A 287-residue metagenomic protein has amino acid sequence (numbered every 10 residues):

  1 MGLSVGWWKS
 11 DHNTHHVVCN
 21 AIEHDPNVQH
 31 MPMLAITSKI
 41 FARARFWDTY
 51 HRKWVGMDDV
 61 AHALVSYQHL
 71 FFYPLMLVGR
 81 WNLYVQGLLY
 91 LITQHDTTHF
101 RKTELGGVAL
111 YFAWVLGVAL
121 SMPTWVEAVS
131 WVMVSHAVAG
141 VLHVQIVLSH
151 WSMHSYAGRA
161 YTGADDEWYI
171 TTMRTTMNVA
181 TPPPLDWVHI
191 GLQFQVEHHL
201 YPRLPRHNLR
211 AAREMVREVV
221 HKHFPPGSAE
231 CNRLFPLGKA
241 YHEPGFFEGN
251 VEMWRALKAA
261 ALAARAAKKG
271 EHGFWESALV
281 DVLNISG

Functional and structural regions predicted by a protein language model:
M1, S66-L83, T97-I146, N284-G287: Alpha-helical bilayer-embedded segments of polytopic membrane proteins, i.e., transmembrane/intramembrane helices
M1-Q94, Y161-A264: Membrane-embedded catalytic scaffold of the fatty acid hydroxylase/desaturase
V5-H15, V126-S130, V141-Y161: Juxtamembrane/interface segments at transmembrane-helix termini
L88, H95, L120-P123, L148-S155: Transmembrane helix-loop junctions in multipass membrane proteins, especially transporters and channels
V134-S152, V216-K222, R233: C-terminal, active-site-flanking charged/polar segments
L262-G287: Transit-peptide-like, low-complexity N-terminal presequences and other terminal intrinsically disordered regions
